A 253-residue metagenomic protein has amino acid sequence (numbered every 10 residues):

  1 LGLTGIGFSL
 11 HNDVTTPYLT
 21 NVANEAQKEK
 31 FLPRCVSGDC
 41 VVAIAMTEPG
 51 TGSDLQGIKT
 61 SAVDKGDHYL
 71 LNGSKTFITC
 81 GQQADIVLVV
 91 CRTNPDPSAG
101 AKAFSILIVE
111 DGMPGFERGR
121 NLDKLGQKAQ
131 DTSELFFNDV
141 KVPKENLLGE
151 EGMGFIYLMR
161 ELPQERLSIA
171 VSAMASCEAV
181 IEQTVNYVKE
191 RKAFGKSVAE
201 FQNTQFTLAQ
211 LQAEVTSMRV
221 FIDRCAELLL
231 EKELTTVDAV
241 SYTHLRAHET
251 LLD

Functional and structural regions predicted by a protein language model:
L1-E29, P33-D39, T79-I86, R160 (+2 more regions): Internal helix-loop-helix
C35, G50-S53, F77-C80, D96-S98 (+1 more regions): Short Gly/Pro-enriched turn/cap motifs at secondary-structure boundaries
G38-M46: A short, Trp-centered hydrophobic/proline-enriched beta-strand micro-motif
T60-V63: A structural signal for short hydrophobic beta-strand segments in well-ordered beta-sheet cores
N72-R118: A short core secondary-structure module
F116-S217: Glycine-rich beta->alpha junctions and the first turn(s) of the following alpha-helix
L211-L230: Active-site pocket-lining segment
T243-T250: Conserved small/polar residues in nucleotide/adenosyl-binding loops
